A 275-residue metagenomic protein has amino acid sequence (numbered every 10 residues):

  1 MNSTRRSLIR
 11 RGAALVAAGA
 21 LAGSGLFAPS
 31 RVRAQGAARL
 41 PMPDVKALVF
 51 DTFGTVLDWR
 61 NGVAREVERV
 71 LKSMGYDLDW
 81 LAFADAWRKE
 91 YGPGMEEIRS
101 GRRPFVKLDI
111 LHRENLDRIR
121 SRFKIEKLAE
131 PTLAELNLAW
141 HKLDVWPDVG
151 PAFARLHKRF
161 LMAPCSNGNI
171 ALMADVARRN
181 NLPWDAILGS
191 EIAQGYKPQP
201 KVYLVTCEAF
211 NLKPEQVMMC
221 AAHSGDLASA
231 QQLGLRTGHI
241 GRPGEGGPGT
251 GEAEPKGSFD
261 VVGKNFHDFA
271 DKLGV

Functional and structural regions predicted by a protein language model:
M1-S7, S30: N-terminal secretory signal peptides
N2, R10-V16, A37-V45, A154 (+1 more regions): Asp-based, Mg2+/Mn2+-dependent phosphohydrolase catalytic module
I9-P29: N-terminal export signals
V32-G36: Boundary at the C-terminal end of the N-terminal hydrophobic targeting segment
A38-K89: Active-site neighborhood of HAD-like aspartate-dependent phosphohydrolases
V56, C165, M219-C220: Conserved SAM-binding loop
M74-G75, L81-A134: A metal-dependent, Asp-based hydrolase signature
P131-R179, I187-S190: Substrate-recognition element of Asp-dependent hydrolases with the DxDx(T/V) motif
